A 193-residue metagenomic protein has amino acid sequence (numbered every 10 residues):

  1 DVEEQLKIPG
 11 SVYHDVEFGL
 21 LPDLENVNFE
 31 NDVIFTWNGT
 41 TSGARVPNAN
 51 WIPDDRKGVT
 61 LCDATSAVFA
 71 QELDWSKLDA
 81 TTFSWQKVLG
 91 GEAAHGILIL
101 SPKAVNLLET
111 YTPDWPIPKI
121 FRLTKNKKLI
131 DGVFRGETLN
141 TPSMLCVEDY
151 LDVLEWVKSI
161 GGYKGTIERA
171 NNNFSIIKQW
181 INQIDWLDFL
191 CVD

Functional and structural regions predicted by a protein language model:
D1-P9: Membrane helical hairpin/interfacial module
S11-V68, A80: Active-site phosphate-binding strand-loop segment of PLP-dependent enzymes
A44-A49, A70-S76, E92-H95, L107-Y111: A short secondary-structure junction signal
L61, W75-Q86, G96: Conserved active-site segment immediately N-terminal to the catalytic lysine that forms the internal aldimine
Q86-N171, S175: Active-site C-terminal subdomain of aminotransferase-like
V157, K164-T166, I176-D193: Conserved small-domain helix->loop->beta segment predominantly found in fold-type I
